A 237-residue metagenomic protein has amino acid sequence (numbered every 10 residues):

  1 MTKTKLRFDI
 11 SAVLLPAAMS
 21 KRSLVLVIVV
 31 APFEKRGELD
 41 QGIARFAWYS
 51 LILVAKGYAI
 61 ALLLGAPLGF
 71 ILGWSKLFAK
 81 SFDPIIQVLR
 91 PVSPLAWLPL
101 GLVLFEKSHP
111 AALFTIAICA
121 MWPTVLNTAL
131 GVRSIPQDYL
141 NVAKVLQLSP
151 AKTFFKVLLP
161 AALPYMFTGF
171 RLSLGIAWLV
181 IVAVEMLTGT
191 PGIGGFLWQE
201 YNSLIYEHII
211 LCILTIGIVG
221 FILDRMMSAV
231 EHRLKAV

Functional and structural regions predicted by a protein language model:
L6-A18, L24: Short amphipathic, helix-prone segments within low-complexity/disordered or flexible regions
K21, V25-A59: Periplasmic/extracellular loop-to-transmembrane helix junction in inner-membrane transport proteins
K56-I86: Transmembrane-helix boundary motif in ABC transporter permease subunits
K76, T168, I210-V237: C-terminal transmembrane helix and the adjacent membrane-cytosol boundary/short C-terminal tail of inner/organellar
Q87-P123, L130-G131: Generic hydrophobic transmembrane alpha-helix motif, especially the helices
L102-V103, V132, L179-I216, K235-V237: Glycine-rich helix-loop "coupling/hinge" segments at transmembrane-helix boundaries in multipass transporters
F114, I118, P150-V184, L211 (+2 more regions): Transmembrane alpha-helices
T124-G169: Short cytoplasmic-facing helical segments at TM-TM junctions of multi-pass membrane proteins
